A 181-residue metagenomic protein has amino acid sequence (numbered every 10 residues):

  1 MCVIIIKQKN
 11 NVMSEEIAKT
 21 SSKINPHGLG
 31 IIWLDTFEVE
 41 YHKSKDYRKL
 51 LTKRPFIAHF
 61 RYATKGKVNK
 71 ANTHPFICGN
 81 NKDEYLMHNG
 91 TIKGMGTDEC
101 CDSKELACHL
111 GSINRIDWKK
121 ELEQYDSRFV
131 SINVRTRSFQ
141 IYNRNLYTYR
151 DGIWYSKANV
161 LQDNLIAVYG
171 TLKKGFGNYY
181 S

Functional and structural regions predicted by a protein language model:
M1-K49, K53-F56, L146-W154, N159-Q162: Extreme N-terminus nucleophile/cap motif
C2, D83-G96: Conserved beta-strand-loop-short alpha-helix elements that form and flank the Mn2+/Mg2+-coordinating active site
C2-I6, G28-D35, H74-I77, S127-Q140: Short beta-strand scaffold segments in enzyme catalytic cores
H59, T64: Regulatory input/activation interfaces that engage signals or partners
K65-Y85, E121: Acidic loop->beta-strand submotif enriched in PP2C/PPM serine/threonine phosphatases
G66-V68, M95-T97, G175-Y180: Cytochrome P450 core scaffold surrounding the K-helix E-X-X-R motif and the conserved "meander" helix-loop region
K93-Y149: Short histidine
L161-S181: Glycine-aromatic micro-motifs
